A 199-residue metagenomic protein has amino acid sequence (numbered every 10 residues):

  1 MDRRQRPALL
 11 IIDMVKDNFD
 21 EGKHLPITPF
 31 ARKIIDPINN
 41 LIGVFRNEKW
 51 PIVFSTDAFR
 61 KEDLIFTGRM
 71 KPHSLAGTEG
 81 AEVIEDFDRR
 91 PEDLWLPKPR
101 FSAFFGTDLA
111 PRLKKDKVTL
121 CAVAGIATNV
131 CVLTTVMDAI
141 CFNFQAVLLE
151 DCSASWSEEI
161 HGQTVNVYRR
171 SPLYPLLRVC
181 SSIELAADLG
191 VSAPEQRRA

Functional and structural regions predicted by a protein language model:
M1, I34-L41, F59-F66, D86-D88: Short N-terminal helix-initiation segments at or just after the protein's N-terminus
M1-A8, G43-E48, K71-A199: Active-site-adjacent betaalpha module
Q5, K23-T56: A short alpha/beta connector and helix-capping loop motif
L9-D13: N-terminal nucleotide-binding beta1-loop-alpha1 segment
F19-D20, C131: Short N-terminal helix/helix-N-cap motif within the alpha/beta-hydrolase-1
E21-L25, I65-G68: Short acidic, glycine/proline-rich loop/turn micro-motifs
P51-I52, T56-K71: Early exported N-terminus immediately downstream of N-terminal targeting peptides
